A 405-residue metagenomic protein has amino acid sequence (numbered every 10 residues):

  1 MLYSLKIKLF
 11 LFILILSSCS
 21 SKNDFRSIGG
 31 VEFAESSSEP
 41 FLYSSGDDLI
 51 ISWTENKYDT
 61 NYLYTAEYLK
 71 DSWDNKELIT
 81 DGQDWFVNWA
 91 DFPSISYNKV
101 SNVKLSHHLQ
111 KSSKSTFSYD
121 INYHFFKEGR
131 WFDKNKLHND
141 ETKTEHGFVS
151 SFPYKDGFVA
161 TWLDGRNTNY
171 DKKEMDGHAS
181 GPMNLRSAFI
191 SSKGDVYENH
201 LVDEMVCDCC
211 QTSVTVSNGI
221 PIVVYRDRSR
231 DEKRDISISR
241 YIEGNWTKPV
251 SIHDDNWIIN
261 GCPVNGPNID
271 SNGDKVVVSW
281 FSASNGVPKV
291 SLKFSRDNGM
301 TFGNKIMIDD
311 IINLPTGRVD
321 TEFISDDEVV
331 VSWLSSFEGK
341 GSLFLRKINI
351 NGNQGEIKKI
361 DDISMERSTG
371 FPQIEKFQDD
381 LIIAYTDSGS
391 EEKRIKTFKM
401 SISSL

Functional and structural regions predicted by a protein language model:
M1-L9: Bacterial N-terminal signal peptides that target proteins for export
F12-S20: Hydrophobic h-region of N-terminal signal peptides that target proteins for export in Gram-negative bacteria
S20-L405: Extracellular, repeat-based ectodomains that mediate carbohydrate processing or recognition
